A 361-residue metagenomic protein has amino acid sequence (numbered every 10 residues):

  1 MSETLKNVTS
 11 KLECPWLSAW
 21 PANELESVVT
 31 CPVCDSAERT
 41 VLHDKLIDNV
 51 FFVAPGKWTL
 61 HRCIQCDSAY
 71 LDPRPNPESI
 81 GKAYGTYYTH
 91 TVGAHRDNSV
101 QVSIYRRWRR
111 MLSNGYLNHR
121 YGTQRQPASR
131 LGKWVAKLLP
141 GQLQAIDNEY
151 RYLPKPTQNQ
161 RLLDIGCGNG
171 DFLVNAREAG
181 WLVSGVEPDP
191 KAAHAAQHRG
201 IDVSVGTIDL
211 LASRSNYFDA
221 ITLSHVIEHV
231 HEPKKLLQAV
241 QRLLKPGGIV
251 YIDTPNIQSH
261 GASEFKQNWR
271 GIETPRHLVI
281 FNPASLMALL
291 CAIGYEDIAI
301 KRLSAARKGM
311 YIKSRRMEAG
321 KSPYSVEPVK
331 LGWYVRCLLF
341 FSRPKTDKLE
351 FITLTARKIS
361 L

Functional and structural regions predicted by a protein language model:
S2-T30, V41, K45-V53, A299-L361: A C-terminal cap/extension of S-adenosyl-L-methionine-dependent methyltransferases that defines the acceptor-substrate
E3-V8, W16-P32, E38-R39, L143-N268 (+2 more regions): Conserved SAM-binding loop
L5-R110: N-terminal juxtadomain amphipathic helix that follows a signal peptide/anchor or precedes a small N-terminal auxiliary
Q65, Y88, N256, S304 (+1 more regions): Non-catalytic surface loops within mature trypsin-like serine protease
D67-A179: Extended interfacial segments that mediate partner engagement and assembly in macromolecular machines
Y70-D72, I80, F172-L173, A192 (+2 more regions): Short catalytic/ligand-binding loop motif for oxyanion handling, primarily in non-cytosolic enzymes, centered on
D72-P75, I227, N256, S304: Flexible, active-site-proximal loop/turn residues at the rims of small-molecule/cofactor binding pockets and catalytic
N76, D189, D209, L303-S304: Residue-level "edge-of-site" marker
